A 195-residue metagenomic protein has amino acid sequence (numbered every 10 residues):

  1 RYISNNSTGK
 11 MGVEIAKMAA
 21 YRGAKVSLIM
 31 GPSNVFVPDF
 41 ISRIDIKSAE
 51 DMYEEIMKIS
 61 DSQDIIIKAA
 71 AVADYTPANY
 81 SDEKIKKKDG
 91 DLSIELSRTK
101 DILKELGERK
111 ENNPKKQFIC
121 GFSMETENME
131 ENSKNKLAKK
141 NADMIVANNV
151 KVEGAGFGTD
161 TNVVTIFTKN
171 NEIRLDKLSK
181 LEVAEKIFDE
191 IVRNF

Functional and structural regions predicted by a protein language model:
R1-K10, D89-R98, M124-E125, D176-L178: Short, glycine-rich nucleotide/cofactor-binding loops
R1-N5, S42-I44, Y80-K84, K134-K136 (+1 more regions): Short, glycine/charged-enriched secondary-structure capping and boundary segments
R1-S48: Glycine-rich phosphate/diphosphate-binding loop of Rossmann-like nucleotide-binding domains
M11-G12, R98, I102, V183: Catalytic-loop motifs flanking and including active-site residues across diverse enzymes
K17, Y21, E108, D189 (+1 more regions): Short, well-ordered alpha-helices that flank and scaffold nucleotide-derived cofactor binding pockets
S33, T126, N171: Short, glycine/serine-rich, charged loops/turns that create anion-binding and catalytic segments at active sites
K47-F122, T126-V150: Glycine-rich phosphate-binding loop
P114-K116, M129-F195: Glycine-rich phosphate/adenylate-binding loop
